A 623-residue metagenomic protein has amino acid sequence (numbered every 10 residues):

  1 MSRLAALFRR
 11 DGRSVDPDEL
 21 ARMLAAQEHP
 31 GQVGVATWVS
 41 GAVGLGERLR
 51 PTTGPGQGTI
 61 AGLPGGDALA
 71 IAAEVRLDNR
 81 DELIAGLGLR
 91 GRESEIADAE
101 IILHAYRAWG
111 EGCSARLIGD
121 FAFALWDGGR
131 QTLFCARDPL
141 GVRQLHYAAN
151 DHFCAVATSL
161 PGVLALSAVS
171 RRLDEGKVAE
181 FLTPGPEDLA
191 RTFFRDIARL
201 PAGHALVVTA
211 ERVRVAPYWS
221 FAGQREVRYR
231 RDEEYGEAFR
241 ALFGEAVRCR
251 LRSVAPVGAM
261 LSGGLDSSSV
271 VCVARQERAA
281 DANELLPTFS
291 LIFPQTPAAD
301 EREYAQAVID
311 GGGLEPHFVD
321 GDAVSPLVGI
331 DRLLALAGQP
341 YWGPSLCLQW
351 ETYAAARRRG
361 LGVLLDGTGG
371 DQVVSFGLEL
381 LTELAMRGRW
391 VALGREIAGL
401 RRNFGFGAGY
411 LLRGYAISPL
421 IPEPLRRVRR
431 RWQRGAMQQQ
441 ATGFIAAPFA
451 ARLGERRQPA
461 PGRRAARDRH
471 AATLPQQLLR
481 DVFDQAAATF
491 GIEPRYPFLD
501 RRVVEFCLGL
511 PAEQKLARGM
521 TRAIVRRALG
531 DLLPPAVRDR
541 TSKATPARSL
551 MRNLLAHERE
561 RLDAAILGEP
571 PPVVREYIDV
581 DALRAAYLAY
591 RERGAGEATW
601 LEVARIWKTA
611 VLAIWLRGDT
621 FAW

Functional and structural regions predicted by a protein language model:
M1-G338, Q349, A610: Cysteine-centered catalytic environments shared across enzyme families
M1-L4, F8, R22, S40-G41 (+7 more regions): Adenosyl-5′-phosphate
D11, G370, L616: Flexible, active-site-proximal loop/turn residues at the rims of small-molecule/cofactor binding pockets and catalytic
R107, E351-A354, G509: Short glycine/serine- and small hydrophobic-enriched flexible loop segments
P139, W350-P419, L479-V503: Active-site adenylate/phosphate-handling loop in enzymes that bind or generate adenylated species
L261-G263, G369, K543-A547: A glycine-rich phosphate-binding loop feature that marks nucleotide/adenosyl-phosphate handling sites
D331-A335, R358, E379-T382, R552-L554: Short low-complexity, flexible loop/linker segments enriched in glycine and/or proline with clustered acidic
P344-W350: Adenylate-forming
